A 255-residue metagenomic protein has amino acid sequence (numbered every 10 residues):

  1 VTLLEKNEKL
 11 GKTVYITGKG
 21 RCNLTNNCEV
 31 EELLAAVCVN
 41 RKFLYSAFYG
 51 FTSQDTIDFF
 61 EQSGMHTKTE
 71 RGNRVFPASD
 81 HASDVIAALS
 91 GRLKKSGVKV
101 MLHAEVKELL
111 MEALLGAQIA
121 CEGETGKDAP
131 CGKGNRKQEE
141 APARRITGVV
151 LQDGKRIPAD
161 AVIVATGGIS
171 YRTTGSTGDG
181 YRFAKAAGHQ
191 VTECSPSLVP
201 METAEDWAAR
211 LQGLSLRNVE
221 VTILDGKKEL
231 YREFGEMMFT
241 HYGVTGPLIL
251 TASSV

Functional and structural regions predicted by a protein language model:
V1-E5: Short beta-strand "acidic-cap" motif of Rossmann-like dinucleotide-binding folds
K6-K99, F239: Conserved N-terminal/central alpha/beta ligand/cofactor-binding core
S83-D84, A88-L115, E122, R136 (+1 more regions): Predominantly flavin-linked oxidoreductase catalytic cores and closely associated redox partners
G132, E140-A141: General helical secondary-structure elements
